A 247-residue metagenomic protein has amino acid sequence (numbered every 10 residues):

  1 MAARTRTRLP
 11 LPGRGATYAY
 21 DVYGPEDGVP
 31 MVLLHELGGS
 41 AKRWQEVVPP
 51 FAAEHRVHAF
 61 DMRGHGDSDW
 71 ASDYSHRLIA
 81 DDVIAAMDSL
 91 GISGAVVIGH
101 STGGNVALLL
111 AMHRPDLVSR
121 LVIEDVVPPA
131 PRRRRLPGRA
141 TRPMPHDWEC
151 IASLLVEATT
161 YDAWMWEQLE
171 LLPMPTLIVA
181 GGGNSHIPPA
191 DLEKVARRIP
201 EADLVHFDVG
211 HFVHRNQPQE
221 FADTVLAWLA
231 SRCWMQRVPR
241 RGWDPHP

Functional and structural regions predicted by a protein language model:
G13-Y23: A short loop-to-beta-strand scaffold at the N-terminal edge of the catalytic core in hydrolase folds
D21-D69: Conserved HGGG/HGGXW glycine-rich cap/lid loop of the alpha/beta-hydrolase fold
R43-Q45, S68-D73, R133-R134, P189-A190: Conserved catalytic-core motifs of eukaryotic protein kinase domains, centered on the activation segment
L78-A95: Conserved acidic catalytic loop of the alpha/beta-hydrolase fold
S93-A130: Conserved hydrolase catalytic core segment
V127-R135, H186: A short beta-to-alpha transition loop/helix N-cap that caps and shapes the active-site region
W148-C150, L154-R198, H206-D208, F212 (+2 more regions): Conserved serine/cysteine hydrolase catalytic core
A202-P247: Catalytic active-site module of serine/aspartate enzymes centered on a nucleophile-bearing elbow/loop
